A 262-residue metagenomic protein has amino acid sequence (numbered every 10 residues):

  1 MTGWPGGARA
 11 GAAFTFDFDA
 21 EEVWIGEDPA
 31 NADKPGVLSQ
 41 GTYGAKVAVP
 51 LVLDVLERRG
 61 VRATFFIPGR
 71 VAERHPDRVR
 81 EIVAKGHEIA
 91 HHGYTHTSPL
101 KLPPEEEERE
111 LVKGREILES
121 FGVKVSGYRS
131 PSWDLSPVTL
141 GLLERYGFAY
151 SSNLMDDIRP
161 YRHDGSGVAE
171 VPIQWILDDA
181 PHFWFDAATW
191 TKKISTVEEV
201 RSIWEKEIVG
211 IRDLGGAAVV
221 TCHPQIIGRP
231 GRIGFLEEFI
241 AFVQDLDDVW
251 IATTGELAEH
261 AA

Functional and structural regions predicted by a protein language model:
M1-G127, S132-I176, E198-V220, G228-A262: Catalytic alpha-helical scaffold of carbohydrate-active enzymes acting on polysaccharides/glycoconjugates
V125, F185-T196, H223-Q225: Surface-exposed cleft-lining segments at the edges of enzyme active sites
A169-K192: Glycine-rich, positively charged active-site loop/lid region within alpha/beta enzyme cores that binds and organizes
